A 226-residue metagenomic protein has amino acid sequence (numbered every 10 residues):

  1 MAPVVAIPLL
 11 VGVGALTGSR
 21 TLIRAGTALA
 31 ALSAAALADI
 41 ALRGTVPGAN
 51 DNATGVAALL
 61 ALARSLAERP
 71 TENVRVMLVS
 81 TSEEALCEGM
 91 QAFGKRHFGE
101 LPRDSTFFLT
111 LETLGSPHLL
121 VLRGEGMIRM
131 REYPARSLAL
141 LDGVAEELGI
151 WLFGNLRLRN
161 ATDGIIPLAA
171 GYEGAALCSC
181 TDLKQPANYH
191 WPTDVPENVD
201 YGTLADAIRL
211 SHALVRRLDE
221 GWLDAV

Functional and structural regions predicted by a protein language model:
M1-P8: Cytosolic-side membrane-insertion boundary helix
V11-T17, I23-G26, S33-E132, V144 (+2 more regions): Acidic/histidine-rich catalytic neighborhood of metal-dependent amide-processing enzymes
L114-V226: Active-site-adjacent substrate-binding region of metalloamidase/peptidase-like peptide-processing proteins
